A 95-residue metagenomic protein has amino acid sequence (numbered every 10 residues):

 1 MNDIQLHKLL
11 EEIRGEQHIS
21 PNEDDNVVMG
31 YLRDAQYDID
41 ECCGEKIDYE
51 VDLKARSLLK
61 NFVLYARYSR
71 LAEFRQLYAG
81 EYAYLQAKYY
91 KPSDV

Functional and structural regions predicted by a protein language model:
M1-A55, Q76, Y84-V95: Conserved short "hinge" loops at termini or chain/domain junctions
Q17, L59, R70-E73: Sequence-pattern detector for short linear motifs and compositional/periodic biases rather than a specific fold
R33-D40, K60, L64, Y68: Amphipathic alpha-helical core segments of compact helical bundles
Y65-A87: C-terminal structural segments of small proteins and small subunits
